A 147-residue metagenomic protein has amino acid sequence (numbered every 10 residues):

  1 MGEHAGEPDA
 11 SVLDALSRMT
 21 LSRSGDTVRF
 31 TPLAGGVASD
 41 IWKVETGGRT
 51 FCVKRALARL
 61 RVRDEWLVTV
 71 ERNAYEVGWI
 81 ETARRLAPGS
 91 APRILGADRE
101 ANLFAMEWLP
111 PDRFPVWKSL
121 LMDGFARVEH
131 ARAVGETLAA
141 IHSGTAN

Functional and structural regions predicted by a protein language model:
M1-F30: Juxta-kinase regulatory segment immediately upstream of eukaryotic protein kinase catalytic domains
L33, A38, W42-N147: ATP-binding pocket architecture of kinase catalytic cores
